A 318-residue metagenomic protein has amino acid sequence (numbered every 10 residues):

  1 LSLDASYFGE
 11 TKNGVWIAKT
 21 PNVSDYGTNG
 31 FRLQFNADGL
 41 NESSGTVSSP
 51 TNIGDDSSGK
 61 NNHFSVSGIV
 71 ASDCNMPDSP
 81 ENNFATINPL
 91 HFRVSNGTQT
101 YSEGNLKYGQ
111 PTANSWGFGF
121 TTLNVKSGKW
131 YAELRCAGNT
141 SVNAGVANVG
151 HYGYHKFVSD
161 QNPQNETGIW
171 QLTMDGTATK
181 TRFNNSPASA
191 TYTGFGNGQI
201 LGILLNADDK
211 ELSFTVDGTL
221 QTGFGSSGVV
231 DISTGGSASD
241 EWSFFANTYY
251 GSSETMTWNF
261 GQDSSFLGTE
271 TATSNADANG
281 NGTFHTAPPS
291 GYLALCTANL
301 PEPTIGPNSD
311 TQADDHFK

Functional and structural regions predicted by a protein language model:
L1-N61, V66-D78, S213, T219-G228 (+1 more regions): Extended recognition patches within non-cytosolic domains
N96-A113: Short carbohydrate-recognition loop motifs
Q110-M174: Secretory/extracellular carbohydrate-interaction modules and structurally similar beta-sandwich "look-alikes"
F118-L123, A188-T193, I232-T234: Beta-strand-rich interaction surfaces with strong enrichment in secreted/lumenal proteins
N143-G145, E211-T215: Beta-strand signatures of extracellular beta-sandwich domains
T179-I200: Short, aromatic/His-centered strand-loop micro-motif at the edge of beta-sheets
F195-E211: Localized edge beta-strand/strand-to-loop motifs within extracellular or lumenal beta-rich domains
V216-F245: Short, solvent-exposed beta-strand-to-loop segments that form ligand-recognition rims of beta-rich domains
